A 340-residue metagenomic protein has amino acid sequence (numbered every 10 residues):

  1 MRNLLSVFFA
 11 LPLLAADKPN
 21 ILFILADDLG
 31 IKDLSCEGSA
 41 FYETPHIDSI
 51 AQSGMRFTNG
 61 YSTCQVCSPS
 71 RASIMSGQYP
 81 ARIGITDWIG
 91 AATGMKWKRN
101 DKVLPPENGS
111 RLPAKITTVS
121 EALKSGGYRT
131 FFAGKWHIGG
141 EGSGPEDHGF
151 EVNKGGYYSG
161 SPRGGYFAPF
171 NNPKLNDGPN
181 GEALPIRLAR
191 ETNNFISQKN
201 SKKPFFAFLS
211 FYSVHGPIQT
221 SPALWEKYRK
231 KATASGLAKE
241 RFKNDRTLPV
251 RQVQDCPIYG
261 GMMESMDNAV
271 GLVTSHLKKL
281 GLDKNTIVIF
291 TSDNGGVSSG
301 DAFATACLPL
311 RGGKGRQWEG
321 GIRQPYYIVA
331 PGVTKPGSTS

Functional and structural regions predicted by a protein language model:
M1-L4: Positively charged n-region of N-terminal signal peptides that target proteins for export
S6-A16: Hydrophobic h-region of N-terminal signal peptides that target proteins for export in Gram-negative bacteria
A26-Y42, S49, T58, S62 (+5 more regions): Active-site-proximal cap/lid insertion segments
A51, K124: Anion (oxyanion) recognition and catalysis
A81-V119, N171: His/Cys-centered metal/cofactor-coordination and adjacent catalytic loops
G127-I138: Short, well-structured beta-strand/strand-turn elements
